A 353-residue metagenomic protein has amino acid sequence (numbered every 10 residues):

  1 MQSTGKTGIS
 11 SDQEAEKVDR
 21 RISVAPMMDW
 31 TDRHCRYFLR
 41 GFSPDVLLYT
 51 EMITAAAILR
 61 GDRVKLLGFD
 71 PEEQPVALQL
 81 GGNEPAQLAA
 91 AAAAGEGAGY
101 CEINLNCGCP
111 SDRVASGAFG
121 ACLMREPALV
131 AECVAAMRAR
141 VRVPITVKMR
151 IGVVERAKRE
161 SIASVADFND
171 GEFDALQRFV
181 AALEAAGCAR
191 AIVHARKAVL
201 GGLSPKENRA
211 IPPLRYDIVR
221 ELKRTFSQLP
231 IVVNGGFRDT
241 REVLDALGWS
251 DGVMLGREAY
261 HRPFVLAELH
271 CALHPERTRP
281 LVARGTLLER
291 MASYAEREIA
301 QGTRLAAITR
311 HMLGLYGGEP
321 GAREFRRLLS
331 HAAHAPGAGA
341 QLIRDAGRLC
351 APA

Functional and structural regions predicted by a protein language model:
M1-V18, I22-S23, M28, E132-A135 (+5 more regions): Alpha/beta catalytic cores of nucleotide-metabolism and tRNA/nucleoside-modifying enzymes
G5-Q13, M27-C101: Glycine-rich, positively charged N-terminal anion/phosphate-binding segment
P26, M52, L80-G82, C107 (+4 more regions): A cross-domain feature marking catalytic cores of carbohydrate-active enzymes and several ubiquitous metabolic/repair
T50, E102-S111, A186-K197, L255-E258: Non-cysteine beta-strand/loop elements that form the S-adenosyl-L-methionine
I58-L66, S111-A136, L200-R220, R262-A267: Active-site-adjacent beta->alpha loops and helix N-cap segments on the catalytic face of soluble alpha/beta enzymes
P75-T146, R150-K158, I162, D167-E172: Active-site beta->alpha loop and helix N-cap motifs at the rims of alpha/beta catalytic domains
R125-E126, I192-H194, I211-P212, V233-N234: Catalytic beta/alpha-barrel core
